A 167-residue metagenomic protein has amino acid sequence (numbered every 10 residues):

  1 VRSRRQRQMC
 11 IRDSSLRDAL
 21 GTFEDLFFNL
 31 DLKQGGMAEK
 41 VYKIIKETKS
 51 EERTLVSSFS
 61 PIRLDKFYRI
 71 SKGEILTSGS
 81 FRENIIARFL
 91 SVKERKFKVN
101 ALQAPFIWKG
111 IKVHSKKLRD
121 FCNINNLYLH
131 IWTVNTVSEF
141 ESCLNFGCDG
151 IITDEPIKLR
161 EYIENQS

Functional and structural regions predicted by a protein language model:
V1-I11: Single conserved hydrophobic/aromatic residue that forms the stacking wall/gate of nucleotide- or nucleobase-binding
L16-F28, L32-S167: Short loop-to-alpha-helix "cap/lid" segments that border enzyme active sites across diverse enzyme classes
